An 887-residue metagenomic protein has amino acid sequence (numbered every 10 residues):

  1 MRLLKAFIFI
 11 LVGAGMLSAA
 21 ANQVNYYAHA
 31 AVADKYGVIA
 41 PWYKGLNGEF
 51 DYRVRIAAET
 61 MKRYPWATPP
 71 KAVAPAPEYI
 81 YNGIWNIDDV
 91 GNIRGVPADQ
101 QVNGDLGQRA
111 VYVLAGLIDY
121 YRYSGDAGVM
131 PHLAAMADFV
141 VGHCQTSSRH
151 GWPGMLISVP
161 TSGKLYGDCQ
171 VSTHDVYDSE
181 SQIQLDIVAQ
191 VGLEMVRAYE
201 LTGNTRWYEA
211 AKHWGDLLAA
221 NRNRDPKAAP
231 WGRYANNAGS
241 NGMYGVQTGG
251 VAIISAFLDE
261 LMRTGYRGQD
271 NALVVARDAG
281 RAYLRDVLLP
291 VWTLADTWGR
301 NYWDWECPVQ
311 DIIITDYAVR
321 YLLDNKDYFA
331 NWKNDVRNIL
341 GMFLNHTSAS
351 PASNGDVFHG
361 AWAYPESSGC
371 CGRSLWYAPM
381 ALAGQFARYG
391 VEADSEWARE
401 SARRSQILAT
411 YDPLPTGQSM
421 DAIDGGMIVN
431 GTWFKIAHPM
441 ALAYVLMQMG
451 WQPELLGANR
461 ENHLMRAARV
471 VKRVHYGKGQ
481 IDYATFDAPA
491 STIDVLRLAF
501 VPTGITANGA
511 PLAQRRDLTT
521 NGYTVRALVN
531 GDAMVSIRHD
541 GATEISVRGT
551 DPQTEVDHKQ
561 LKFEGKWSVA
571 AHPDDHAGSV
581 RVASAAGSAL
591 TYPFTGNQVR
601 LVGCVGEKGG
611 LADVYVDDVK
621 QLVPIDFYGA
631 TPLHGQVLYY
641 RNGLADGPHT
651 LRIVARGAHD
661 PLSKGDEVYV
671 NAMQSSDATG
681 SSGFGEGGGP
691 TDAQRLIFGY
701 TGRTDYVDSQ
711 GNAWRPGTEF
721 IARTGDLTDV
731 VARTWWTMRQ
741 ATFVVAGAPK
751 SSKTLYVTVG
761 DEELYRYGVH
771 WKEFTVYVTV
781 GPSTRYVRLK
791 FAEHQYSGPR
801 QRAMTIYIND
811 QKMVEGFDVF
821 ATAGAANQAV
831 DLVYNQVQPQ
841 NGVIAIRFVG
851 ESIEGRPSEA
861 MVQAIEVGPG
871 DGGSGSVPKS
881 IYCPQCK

Functional and structural regions predicted by a protein language model:
A6-M16: Bacterial N-terminal signal peptides
A21-Q108, A127-D175, K212-H213, R222-A228 (+4 more regions): Low-complexity, Ser/Thr/Pro/Gly-enriched N-terminal "stalk/linker" regions
N22-K71, A135, T205, F257-R267 (+3 more regions): Terminal, non-catalytic domain-edge segments
Q23-L46, G83-V111, Y166-V188, P230-A256 (+3 more regions): Solvent-exposed loop and edge beta-strand segments that line ligand/cofactor-binding and catalytic clefts
N204-W292: Solenoidal tandem-repeat scaffolds enriched in leucines and small polar residues
M427-P552: Non-catalytic C-terminal accessory modules of carbohydrate-active enzymes
A507-N530, P624-F627, Q811-V830: Solvent-exposed beta-strand/loop surfaces of large extracellular or lumenal domains
H576-P593, R600-E607, L611, Y615-L622 (+4 more regions): Compositionally biased, intrinsically disordered or flexible polar/acidic segments
